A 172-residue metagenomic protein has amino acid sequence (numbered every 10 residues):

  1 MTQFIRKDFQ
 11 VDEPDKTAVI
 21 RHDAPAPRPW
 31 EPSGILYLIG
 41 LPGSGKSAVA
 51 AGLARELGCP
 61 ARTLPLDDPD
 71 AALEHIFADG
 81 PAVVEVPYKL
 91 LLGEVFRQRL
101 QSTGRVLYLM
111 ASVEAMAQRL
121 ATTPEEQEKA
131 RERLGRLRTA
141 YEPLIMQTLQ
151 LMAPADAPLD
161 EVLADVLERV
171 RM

Functional and structural regions predicted by a protein language model:
M1-G34: Extreme N-terminal, non-catalytic leader segments that precede Walker-type/kinase nucleotide-binding cores
L38: Hydrophobic anchor at the beta1->P-loop junction of P-loop NTPases
L41, K46-A82: Conserved substrate/cofactor phosphate-moiety recognition/catalytic segment in nucleotide-dependent phosphotransferases
S47, V113-A121, R131, L163 (+1 more regions): An amphipathic alpha-helix signature
V83-P87: Structural recognition of the conserved hydrophobic beta-strand(s) that form the central parallel beta-sheet of P-loop
Y88-L91, S112-E114, P158: Short glycine-rich anion-binding loops that position phosphate/pyrophosphate groups of nucleotides and phosphorylated
L100-T123: Conserved phosphate-donor/acceptor-positioning beta-strand/loop module used by diverse small-molecule
E126-D165: Small-molecule kinase domains that catalyze NTP-dependent phosphoryl transfer to phosphate-bearing small molecules
